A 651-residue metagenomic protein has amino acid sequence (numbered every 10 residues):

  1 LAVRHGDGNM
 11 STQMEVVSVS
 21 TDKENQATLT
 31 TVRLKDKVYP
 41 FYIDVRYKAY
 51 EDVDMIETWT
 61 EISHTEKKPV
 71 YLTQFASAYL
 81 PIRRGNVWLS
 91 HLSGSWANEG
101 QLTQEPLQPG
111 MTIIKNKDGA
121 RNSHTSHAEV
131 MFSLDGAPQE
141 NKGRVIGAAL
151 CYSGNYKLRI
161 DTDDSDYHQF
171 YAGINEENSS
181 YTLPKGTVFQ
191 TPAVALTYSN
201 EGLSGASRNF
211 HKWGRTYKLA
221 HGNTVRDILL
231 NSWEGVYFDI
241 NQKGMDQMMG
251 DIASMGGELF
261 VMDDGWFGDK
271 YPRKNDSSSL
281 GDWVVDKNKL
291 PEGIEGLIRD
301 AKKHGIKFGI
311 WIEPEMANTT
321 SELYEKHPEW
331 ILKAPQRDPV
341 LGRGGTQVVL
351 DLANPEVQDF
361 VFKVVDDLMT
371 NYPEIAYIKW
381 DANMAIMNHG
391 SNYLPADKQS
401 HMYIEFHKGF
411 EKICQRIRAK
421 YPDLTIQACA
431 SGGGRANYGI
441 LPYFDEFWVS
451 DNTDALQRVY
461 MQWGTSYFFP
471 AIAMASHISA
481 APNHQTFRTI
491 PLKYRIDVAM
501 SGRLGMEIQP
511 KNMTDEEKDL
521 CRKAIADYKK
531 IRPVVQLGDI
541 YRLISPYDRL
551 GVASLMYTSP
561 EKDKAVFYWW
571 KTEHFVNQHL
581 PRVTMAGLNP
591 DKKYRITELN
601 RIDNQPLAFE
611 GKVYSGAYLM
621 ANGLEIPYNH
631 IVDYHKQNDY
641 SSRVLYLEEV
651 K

Functional and structural regions predicted by a protein language model:
L1-D161, E177, K593-F609: Polysaccharide-binding surfaces and accessory modules of carbohydrate-active proteins
T60, G186, A301, V361 (+4 more regions): Conserved, mostly hydrophobic/aromatic
V130-F132, E140, P546-P590: Carbohydrate-binding surface patches
Y181-N200, Y640-E648: Short Pro-Gly-centered flexible turn/kink motifs
H221-K363, Y372, A376-Y377: Aromatic-lined carbohydrate-binding/catalytic grooves of carbohydrate-active enzymes
P291-G293, E325-H327, I331-K493, R503 (+2 more regions): Active-site neighborhood of glycoside hydrolase catalytic domains
K493-I544: Catalytic cores of secreted or luminal carbohydrate-active enzymes
E573-K651: C-terminal beta-sandwich/jelly-roll accessory domains of carbohydrate-active enzymes
